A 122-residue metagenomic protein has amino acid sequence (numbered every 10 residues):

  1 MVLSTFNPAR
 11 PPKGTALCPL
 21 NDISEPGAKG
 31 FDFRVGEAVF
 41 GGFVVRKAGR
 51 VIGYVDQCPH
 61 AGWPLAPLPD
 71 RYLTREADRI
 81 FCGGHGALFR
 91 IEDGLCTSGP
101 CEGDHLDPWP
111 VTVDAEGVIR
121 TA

Functional and structural regions predicted by a protein language model:
M1-R75, R90-I91, H105-A122: N-terminal pre-ligand scaffold of iron-sulfur
C58, C82-H85: Short cysteine clusters
Y72-C82, C96-D104: Short cysteine/histidine-rich metal-coordination sites, predominantly Zn2+-binding motifs
F89-R90, S98: Short beta-strand His + acidic residue motifs that chelate non-heme Fe in jelly-roll/DSBH and cupin folds
